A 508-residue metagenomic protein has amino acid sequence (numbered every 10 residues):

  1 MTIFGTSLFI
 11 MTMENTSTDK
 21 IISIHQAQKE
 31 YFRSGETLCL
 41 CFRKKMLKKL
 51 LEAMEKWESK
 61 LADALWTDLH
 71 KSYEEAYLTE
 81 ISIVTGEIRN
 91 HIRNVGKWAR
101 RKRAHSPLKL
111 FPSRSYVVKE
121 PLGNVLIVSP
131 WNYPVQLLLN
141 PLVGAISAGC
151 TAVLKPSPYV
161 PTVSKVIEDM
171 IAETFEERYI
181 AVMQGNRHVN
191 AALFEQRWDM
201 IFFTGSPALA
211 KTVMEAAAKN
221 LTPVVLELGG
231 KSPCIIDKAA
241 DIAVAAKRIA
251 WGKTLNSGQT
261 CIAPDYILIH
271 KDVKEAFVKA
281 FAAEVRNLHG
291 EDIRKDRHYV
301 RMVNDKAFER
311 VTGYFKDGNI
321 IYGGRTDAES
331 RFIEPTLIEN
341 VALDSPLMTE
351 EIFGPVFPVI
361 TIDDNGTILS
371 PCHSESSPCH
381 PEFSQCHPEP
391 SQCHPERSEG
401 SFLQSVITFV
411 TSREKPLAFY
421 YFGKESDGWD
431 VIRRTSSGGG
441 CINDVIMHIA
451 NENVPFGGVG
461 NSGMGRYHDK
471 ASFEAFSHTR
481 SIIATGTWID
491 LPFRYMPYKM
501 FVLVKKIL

Functional and structural regions predicted by a protein language model:
M1-M11, S374-E389, C393-H394: N-terminal amphipathic/basic-hydrophobic helices that include classical n-h-c signal peptides and signal-anchor
F9-Y116: N-terminal Rossmann-like NAD(P)+-binding subdomain of aldehyde/semialdehyde dehydrogenases
N15, A208-L343, T361-T367, P371 (+1 more regions): ALDH superfamily catalytic-core signature
E36, L51-M54, E58, L69 (+12 more regions): Structural signal for hydrophobic packing residues in well-ordered secondary-structure cores of soluble enzyme domains
L38-C39, I333-E382, E396, S401-L508: Conserved C-terminal structural/oligomerization subdomain of aldehyde/semialdehyde dehydrogenase
R43, I88, G149, I180 (+9 more regions): Residue-level signal for inorganic ion chemistry
L108-V244: Rossmann-like NAD(P) dinucleotide-binding subdomain of oxidoreductase/dehydrogenase enzymes
S164-I167, L193, V213, F277 (+3 more regions): Hydrophobic packing residues within well-ordered alpha-helices of enzyme cores
